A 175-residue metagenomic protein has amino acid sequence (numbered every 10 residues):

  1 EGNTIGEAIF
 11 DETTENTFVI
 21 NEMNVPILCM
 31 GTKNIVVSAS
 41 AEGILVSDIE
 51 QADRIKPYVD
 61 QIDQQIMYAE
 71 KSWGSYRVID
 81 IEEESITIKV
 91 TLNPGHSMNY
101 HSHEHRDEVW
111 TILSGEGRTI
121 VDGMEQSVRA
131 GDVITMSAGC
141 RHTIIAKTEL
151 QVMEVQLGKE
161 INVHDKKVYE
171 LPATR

Functional and structural regions predicted by a protein language model:
E1-T111, E116-V121, E125-I134, T143 (+1 more regions): Left-handed beta-helix
I62-Q64, A69, T143, K147-R175: Double-stranded beta-helix
